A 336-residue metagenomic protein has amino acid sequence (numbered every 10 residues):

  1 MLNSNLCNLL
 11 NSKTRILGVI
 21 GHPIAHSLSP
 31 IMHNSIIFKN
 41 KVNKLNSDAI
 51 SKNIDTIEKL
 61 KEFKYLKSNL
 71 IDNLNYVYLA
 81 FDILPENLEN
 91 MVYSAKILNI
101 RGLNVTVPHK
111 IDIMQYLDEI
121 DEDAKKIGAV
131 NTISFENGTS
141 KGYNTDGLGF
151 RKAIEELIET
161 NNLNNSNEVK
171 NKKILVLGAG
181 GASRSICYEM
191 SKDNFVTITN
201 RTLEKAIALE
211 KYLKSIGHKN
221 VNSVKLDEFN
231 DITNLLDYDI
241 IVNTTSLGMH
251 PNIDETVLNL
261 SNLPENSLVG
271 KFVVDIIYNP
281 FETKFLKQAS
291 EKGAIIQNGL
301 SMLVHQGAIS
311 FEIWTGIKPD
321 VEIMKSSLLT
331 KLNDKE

Functional and structural regions predicted by a protein language model:
L10-N162: Phosphate/diphosphate ligand-binding glycine-rich loop within oxidoreductases
I20-P23, G142-G147, I154, N162-N194 (+1 more regions): Glycine-rich adenosine-cofactor-binding loop
L79, T197, Q297: Conserved beta-strand positions in the Rossmann-like core of class I SAM-dependent methyltransferases
E189-V196, H218, K292-I295: Conserved S-adenosyl-L-methionine
N194-G217: NAD(P)-binding Rossmann-fold cofactor-contacting core
K219-I296: Rossmann-like adenosine-cofactor binding region
G270-E336: Adenosine-phosphate binding glycine-rich loop
